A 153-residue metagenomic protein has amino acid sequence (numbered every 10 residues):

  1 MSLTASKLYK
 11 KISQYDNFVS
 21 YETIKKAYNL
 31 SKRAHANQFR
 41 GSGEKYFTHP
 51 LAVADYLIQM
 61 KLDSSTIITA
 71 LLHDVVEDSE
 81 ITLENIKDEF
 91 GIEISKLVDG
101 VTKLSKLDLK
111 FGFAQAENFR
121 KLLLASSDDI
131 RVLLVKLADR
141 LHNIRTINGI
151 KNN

Functional and structural regions predicted by a protein language model:
M1-N153: Active-site helical microenvironments for divalent-metal-assisted chemistry
